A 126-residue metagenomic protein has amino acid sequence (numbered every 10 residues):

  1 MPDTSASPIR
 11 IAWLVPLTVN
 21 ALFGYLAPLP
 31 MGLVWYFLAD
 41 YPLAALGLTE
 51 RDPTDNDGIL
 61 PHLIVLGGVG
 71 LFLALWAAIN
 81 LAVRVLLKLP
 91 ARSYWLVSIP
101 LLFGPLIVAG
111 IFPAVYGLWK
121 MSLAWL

Functional and structural regions predicted by a protein language model:
P2-L60: Membrane-associated alpha-helix detector
P2-W13, L75-I99: Cytoplasmic membrane-interface segments at the C-terminal ends of transmembrane helices
L22-F23, S93-G110: Transmembrane alpha-helical segments of multi-pass membrane proteins
F23, A27-W35, A39, L75-L87 (+1 more regions): Alpha-helical membrane-inserting segments
W35-L43, L86-A91, W119-L123: Membrane-interfacial segments
G58-L73: Alpha-helical transmembrane segments of polytopic membrane proteins
V69-A82, L102-A114: Hydrophobic core of alpha-helical transmembrane segments in multi-pass integral membrane proteins
A109-L126: Juxtamembrane boundary at the C-terminal end of a transmembrane helix
